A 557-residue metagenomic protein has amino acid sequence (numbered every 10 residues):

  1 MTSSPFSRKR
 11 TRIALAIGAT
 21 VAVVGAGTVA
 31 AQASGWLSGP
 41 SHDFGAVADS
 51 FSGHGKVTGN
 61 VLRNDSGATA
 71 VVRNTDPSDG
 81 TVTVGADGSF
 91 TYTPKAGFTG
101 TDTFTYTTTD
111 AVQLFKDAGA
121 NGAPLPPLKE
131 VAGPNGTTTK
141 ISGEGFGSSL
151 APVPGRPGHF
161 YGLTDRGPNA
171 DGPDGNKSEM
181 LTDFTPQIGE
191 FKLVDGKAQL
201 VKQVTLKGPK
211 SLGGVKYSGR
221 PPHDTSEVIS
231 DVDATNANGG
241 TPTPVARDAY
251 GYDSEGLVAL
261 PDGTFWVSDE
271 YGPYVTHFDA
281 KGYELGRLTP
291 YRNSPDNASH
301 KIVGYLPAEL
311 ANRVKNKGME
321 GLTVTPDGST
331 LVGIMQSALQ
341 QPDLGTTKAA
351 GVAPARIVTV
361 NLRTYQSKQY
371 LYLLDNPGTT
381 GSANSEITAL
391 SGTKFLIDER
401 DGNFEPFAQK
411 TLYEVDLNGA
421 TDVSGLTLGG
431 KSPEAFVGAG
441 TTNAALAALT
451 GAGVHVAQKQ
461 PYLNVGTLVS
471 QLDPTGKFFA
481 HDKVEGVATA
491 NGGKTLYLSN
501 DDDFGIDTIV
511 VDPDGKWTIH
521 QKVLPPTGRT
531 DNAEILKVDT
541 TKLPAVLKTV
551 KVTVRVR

Functional and structural regions predicted by a protein language model:
T2-L15, G25-F44, Q113: C-terminal region of N-terminal signal peptides and the immediate post-cleavage residues of exported proteins
I17-T20: Hydrophobic helical h-region of N-terminal Sec-dependent signal peptides in bacterial secretory/periplasmic proteins
S34-G67, T93-A96, T103, T107-V112: Extracellular interdomain linkers/hinges and stalk-like, low-complexity segments in secreted or single-pass
S52, G85, G97-T99, G155: Surface-exposed coil/turn segments at beta-strand junctions on protein surfaces, enriched
G67-S78: Change to "...patches in solvent-exposed regions of secreted, membrane-anchored, or virion-exposed structural
D76-A96, F104-T107: Strand-loop-strand motifs at the edges of beta-sheets in extracellular beta-sandwich domains
A111-R557: Sequence/structural signature of beta-propeller domains
